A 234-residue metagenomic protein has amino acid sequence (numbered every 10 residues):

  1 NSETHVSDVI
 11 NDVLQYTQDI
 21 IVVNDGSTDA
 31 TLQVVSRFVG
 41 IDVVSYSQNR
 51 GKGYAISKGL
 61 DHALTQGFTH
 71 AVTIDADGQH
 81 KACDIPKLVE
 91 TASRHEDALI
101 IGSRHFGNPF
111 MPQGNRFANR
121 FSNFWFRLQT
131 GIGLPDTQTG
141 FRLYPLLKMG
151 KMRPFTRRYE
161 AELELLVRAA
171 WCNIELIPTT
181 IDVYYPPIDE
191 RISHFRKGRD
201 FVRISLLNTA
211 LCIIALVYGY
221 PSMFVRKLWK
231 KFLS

Functional and structural regions predicted by a protein language model:
N1-Y16: Short, well-formed alpha-helical segments that are part of the catalytic scaffolds of diverse glycosyltransferases
T4-D8, D29-R37: Acidic helix N-cap motif at the loop->helix transition within catalytic regions of sugar-transfer enzymes
D12-V22, A30, I41: Short loop->beta transition adjacent to catalytic acidic/histidine clusters or analogous donor-positioning motifs
D19-I20, H70, E175: Residues at the starts of beta-strands that form the adenosine-phosphate
N24-Q33, G78: A conserved acidic beta->alpha catalytic loop
Q48-T65, A82-Y159, P186-F195, R199-S205: Acceptor/aglycone-binding surface of glycosyltransferases and processive sugar-polymer synthases
F68-Q79: Short beta-strand-to-loop acidic/aromatic patch adjacent to the donor-nucleotide binding site
G131, P154-S234: Hydrophobic helical membrane-anchoring modules
